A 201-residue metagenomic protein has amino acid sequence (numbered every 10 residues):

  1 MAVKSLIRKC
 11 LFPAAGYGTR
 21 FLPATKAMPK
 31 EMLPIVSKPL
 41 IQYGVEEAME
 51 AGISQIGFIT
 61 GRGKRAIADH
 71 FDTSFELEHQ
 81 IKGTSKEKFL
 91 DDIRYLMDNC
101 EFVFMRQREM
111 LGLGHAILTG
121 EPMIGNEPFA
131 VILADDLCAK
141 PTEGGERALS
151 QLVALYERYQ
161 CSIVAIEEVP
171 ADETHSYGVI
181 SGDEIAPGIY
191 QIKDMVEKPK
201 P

Functional and structural regions predicted by a protein language model:
A2-K88, E143-Q151: N-terminal glycine-rich phosphate-binding loop and ensuing alpha1 helix
L6, G52-I53, G125, R158 (+1 more regions): Short loop/turn motifs at secondary-structure junctions
S37, Q107-E109, E197-K200: Residues that form or immediately flank small-molecule/cofactor binding pockets and catalytic motifs
I59, I132, K198: Conserved residues at the C-terminal ends of beta-strands
E76-Q80, E87-G182: Conserved beta-loop-beta/alpha segment of the NTase-like Rossmann-fold superfamily that binds/positions NTPs
D183-P201: A short, charged helix-loop
